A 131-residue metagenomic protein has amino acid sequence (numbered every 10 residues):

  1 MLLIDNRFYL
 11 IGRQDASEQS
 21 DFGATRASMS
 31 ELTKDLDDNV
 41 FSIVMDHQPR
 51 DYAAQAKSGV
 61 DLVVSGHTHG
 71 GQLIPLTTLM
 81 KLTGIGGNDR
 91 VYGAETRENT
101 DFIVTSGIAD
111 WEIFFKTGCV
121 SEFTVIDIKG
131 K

Functional and structural regions predicted by a protein language model:
M1-K131: Soluble catalytic domains of enzymes that build or remodel membrane lipids, polysaccharides, and related
